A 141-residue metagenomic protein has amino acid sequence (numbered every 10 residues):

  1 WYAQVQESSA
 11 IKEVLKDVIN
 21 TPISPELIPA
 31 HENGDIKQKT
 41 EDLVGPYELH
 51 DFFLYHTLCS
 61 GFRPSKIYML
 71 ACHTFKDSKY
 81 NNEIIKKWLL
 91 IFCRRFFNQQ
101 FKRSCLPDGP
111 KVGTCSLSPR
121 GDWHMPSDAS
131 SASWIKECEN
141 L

Functional and structural regions predicted by a protein language model:
W1-L141: ATP/NTP-dependent adenylation/nucleotidyl-transfer catalytic domains that generate, transfer, or process NMP-activated
